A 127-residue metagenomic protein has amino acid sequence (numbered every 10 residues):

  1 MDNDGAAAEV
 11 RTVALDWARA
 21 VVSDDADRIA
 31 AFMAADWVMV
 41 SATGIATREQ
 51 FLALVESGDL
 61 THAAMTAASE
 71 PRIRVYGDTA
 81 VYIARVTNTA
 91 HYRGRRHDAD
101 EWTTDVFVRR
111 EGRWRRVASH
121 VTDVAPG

Functional and structural regions predicted by a protein language model:
M1-G127: A beta-strand edge to alpha-helix "cap/lid" segment located at domain peripheries
